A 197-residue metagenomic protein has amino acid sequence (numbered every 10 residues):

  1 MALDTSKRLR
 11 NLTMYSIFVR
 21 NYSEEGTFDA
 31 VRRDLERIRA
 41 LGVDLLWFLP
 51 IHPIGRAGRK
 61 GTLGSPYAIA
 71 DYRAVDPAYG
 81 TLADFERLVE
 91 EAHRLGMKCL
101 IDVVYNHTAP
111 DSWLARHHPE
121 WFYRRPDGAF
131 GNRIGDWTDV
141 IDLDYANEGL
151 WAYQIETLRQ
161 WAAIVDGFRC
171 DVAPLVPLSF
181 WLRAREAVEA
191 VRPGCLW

Functional and structural regions predicted by a protein language model:
M1-W197: Active-site and adjacent substrate-binding regions of carbohydrate-active enzymes
